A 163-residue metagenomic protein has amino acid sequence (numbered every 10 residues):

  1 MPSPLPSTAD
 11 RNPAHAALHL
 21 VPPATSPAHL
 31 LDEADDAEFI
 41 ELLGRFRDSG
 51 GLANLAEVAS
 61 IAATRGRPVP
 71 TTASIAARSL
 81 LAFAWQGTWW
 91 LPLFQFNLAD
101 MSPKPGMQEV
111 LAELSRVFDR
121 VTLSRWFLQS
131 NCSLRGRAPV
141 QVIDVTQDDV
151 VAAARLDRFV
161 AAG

Functional and structural regions predicted by a protein language model:
M1-G163: Non-transmembrane "mature" sequence context
